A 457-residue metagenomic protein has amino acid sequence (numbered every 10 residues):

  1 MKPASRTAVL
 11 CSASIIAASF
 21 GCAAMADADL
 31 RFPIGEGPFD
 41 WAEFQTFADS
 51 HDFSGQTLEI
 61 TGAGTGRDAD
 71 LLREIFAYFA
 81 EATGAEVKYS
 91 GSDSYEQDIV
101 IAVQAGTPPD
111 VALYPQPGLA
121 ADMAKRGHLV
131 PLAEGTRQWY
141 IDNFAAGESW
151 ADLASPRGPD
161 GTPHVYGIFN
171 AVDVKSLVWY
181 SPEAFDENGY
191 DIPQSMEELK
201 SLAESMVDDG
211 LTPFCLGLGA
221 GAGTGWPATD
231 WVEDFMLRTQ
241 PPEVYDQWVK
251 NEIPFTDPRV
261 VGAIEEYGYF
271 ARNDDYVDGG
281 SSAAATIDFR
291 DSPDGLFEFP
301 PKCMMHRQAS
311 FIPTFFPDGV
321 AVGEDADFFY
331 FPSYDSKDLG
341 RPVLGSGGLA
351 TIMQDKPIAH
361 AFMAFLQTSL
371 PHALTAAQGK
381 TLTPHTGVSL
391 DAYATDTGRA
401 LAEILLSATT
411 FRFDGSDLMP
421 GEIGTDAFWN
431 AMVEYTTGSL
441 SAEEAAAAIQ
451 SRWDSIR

Functional and structural regions predicted by a protein language model:
D27-S54, D186, E403-R457: Conserved C-terminal helix/tail region of periplasmic/extracytoplasmic solute-binding proteins
D29-D52, P117-S176, P227: Hinge/lid segment of periplasmic solute-binding proteins
D29-L30, E74-W150, E183-Q194, G295 (+2 more regions): Extracytoplasmic "Venus flytrap"/periplasmic binding protein-like
S54-T65, A85-S90, V111, Y166 (+1 more regions): Short, well-ordered beta-strand elements
A77, Q104, F311, P317-L382: Extracytoplasmic/periplasmic substrate-recognition and gating elements
I101-A102, P109-D110, I141-E183, D338-V343 (+2 more regions): A structural signal for short loop-to-beta-strand junctions that line the ligand-binding cleft of periplasmic/secreted
R157-N170, S176, K200-I253: Extracytoplasmic/periplasmic solute-binding protein
A203, V249-A284: Glycine-centered hinge/linker elements that transmit conformational signals in sensory and ligand-binding systems
